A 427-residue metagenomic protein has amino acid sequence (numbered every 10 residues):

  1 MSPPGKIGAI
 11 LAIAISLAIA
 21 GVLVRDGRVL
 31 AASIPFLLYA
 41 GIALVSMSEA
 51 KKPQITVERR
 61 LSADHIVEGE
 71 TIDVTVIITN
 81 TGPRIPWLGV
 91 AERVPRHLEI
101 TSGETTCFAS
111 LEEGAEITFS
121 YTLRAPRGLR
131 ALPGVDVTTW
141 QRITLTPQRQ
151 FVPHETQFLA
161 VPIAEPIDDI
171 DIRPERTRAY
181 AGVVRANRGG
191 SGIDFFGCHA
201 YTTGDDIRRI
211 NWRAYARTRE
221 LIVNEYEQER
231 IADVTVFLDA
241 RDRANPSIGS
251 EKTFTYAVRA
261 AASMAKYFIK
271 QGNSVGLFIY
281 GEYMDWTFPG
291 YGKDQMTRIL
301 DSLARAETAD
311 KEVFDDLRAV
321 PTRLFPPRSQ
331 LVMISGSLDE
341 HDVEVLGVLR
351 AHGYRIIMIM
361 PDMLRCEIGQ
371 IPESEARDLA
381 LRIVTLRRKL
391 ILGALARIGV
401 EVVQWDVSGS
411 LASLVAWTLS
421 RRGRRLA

Functional and structural regions predicted by a protein language model:
M1-E58: Extracellular/lumenal glycan-associated context and N-glycosylation machinery
L37-D294, Q330-I334, E340, V348 (+1 more regions): An amphipathic, basic-hydrophobic helix/alpha-beta surface used to engage anionic, phosphate-rich ligands or surfaces
M264-N273, M360-Q370: A short, conserved beta-to-alpha structural element at the edge of catalytic cores that scaffolds binding
G281-M284, P361-C366, S408: Short beta-alpha junction loops
G292-R328: Von Willebrand factor
T297-A304, I359-P361, I368-A394: Acidic, Ser/Thr-rich peripheral helices and adjacent loops at domain boundaries
F314-M360: Exposed acidic/Ser/Thr-rich ligand/metal-binding surfaces
I383-L426: C-terminal helix of von Willebrand factor
